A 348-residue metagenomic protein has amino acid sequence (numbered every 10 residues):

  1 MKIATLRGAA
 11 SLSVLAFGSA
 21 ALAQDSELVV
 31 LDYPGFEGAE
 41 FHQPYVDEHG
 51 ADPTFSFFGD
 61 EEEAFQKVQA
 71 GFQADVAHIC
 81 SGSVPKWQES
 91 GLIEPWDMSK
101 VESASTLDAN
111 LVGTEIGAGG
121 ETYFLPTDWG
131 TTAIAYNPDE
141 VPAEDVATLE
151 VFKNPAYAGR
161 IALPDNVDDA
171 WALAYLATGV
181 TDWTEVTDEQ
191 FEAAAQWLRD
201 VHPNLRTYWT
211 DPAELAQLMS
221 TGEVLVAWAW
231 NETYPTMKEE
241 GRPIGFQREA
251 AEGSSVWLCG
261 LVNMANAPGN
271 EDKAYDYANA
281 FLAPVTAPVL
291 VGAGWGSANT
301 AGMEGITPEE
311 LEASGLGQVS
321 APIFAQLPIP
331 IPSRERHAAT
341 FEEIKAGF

Functional and structural regions predicted by a protein language model:
Q24-W87: Early extracytoplasmic/lumenal segment of secretory-pathway proteins
D75-I79, Y208, L225-W230, G245: Paired acidic/hydrophobic, glycine-rich loop segments that form the ligand-binding mouth/hinge of periplasmic-binding
H78-R206, T210-A216: Extracytoplasmic ligand-binding site segments that recognize negatively charged/polar headgroups
S83-Q88, S220, V226-P243: A ligand-binding cleft/hinge motif common to bilobed small-molecule-binding domains
A133-E140, Y175-G179, L258-G269, V289-L290: A bilobed periplasmic-binding-protein/Venus flytrap-type ligand-binding module shared by bacterial periplasmic
F191-V201, E240-A265: Periplasmic-binding protein-like
C259-P322: Mature extracytoplasmic/periplasmic domains
A321-F348: Conserved C-terminal helix/tail region of periplasmic/extracytoplasmic solute-binding proteins
